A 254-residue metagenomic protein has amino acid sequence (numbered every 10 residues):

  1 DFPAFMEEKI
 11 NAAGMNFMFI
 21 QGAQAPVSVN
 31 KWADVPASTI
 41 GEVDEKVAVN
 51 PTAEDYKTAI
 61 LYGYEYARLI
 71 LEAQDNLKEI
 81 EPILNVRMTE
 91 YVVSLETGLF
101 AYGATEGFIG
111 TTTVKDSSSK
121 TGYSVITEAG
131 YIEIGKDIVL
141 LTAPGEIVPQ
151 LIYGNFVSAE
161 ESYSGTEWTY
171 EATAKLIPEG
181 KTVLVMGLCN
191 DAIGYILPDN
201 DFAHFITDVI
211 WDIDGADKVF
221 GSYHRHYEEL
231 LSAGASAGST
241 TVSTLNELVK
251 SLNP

Functional and structural regions predicted by a protein language model:
D1-P254: Non-catalytic substrate/cofactor recognition surfaces at enzyme active-site rims
